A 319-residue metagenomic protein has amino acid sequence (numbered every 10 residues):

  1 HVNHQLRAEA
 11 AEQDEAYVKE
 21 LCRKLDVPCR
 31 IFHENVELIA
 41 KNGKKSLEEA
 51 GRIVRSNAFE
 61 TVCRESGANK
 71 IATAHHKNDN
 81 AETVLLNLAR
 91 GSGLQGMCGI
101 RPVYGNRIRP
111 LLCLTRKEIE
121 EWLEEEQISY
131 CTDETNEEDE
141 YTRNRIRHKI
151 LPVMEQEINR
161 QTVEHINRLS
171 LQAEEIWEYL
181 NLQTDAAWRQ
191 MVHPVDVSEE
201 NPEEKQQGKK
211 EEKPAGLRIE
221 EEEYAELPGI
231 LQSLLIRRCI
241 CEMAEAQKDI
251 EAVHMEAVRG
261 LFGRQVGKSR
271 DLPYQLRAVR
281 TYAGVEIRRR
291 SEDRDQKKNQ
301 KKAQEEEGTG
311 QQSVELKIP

Functional and structural regions predicted by a protein language model:
H1-L151: Core alpha/beta nucleotide-donor-binding catalytic domains of modification enzymes
V2, E34, V54, V103-Y104 (+2 more regions): AMP-forming adenylation/ATP pyrophosphatase catalytic core
I53, G91, Q156-R160, I230: Residues at alpha-helix boundaries and the short loops/turns that link adjacent helices
G91, E126, V153-E157, L169 (+2 more regions): Change "in soluble alpha/beta enzymes" to "in soluble alpha/beta proteins
S129-T132, R160-E164, L180: Short, structured loop/turn "capping" segments at alpha-beta junctions
N136-Y141, E164-E174: Internal, active-site/partner-interface "lid" segment
R147-V163: Conserved anion/nucleotide-ligand pocket segment
